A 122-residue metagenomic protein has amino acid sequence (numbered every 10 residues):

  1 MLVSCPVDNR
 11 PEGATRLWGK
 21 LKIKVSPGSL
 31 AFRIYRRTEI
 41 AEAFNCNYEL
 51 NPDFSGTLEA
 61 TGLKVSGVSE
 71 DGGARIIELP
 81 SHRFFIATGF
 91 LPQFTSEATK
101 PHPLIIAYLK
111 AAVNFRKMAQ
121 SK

Functional and structural regions predicted by a protein language model:
M1-K122: Amide-donor transfer/coupling interface in amidating biosynthetic enzymes
